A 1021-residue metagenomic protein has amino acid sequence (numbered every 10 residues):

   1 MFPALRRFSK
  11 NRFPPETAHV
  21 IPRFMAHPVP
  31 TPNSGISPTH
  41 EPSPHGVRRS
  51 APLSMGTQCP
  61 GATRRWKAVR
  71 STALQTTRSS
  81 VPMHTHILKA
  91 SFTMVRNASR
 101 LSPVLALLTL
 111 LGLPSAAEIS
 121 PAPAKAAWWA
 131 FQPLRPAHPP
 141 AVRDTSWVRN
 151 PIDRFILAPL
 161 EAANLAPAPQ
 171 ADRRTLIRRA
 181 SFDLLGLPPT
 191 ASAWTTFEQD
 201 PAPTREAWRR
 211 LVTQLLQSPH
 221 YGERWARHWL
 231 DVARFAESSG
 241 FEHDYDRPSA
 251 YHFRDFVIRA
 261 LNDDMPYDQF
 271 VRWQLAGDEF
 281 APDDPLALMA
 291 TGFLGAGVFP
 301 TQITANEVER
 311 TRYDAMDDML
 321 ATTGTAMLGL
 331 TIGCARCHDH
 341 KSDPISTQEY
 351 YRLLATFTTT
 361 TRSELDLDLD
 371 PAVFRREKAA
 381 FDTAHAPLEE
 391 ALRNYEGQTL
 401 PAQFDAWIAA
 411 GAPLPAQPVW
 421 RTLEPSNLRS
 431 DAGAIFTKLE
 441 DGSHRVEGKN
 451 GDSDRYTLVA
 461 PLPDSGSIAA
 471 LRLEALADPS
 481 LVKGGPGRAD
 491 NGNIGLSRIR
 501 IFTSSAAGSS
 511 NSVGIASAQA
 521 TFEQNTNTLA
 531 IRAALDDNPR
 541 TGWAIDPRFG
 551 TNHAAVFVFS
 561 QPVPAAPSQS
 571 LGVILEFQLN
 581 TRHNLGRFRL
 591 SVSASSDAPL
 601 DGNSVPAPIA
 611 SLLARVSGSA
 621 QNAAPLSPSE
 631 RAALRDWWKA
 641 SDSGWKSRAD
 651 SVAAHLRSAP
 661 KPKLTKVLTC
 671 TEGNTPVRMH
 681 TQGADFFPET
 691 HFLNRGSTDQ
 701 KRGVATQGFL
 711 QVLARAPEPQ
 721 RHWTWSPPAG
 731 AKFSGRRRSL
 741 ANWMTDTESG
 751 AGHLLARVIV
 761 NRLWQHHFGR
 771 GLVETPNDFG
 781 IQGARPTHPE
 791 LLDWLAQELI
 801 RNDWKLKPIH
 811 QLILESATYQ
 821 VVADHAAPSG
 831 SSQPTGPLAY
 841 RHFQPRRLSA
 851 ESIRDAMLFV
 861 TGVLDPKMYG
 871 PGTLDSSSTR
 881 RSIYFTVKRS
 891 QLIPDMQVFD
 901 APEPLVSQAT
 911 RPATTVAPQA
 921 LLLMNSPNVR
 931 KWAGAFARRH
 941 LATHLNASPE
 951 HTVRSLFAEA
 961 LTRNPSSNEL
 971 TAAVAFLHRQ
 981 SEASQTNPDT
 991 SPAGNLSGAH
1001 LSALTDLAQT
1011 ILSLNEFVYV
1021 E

Functional and structural regions predicted by a protein language model:
S102-G112: Bacterial N-terminal signal peptides
A116-P140, R227, N262-D263, D268 (+4 more regions): Post-cleavage N-terminal segment of exported redox proteins
R135-R149, G295, Q302-M316, T359-A406 (+6 more regions): Electron-transfer interface patches adjacent to heme c in soluble/periplasmic c-type cytochromes and di-/multiheme
S146-R174, R178, P188-H220, A236-W273 (+8 more regions): Primarily short, surface-exposed interaction patches in extracytoplasmic proteins
E279-T383, G602-A607, M896, Q908: Sequence context surrounding c-type heme c attachment/ligation sites in exported
A406-R455, P461, P479, R500-P567 (+3 more regions): Disordered, acidic Ser/Thr/Pro-rich linker "stalks" and the adjacent N-terminal cap of the next globular domain
D464-A470, A565-L571: Extended extracellular/luminal ectodomain segments enriched in beta-structured repeat modules
A475, L575-T581: Short beta-strand-plus-loop segments that form exposed binding edges in beta-rich domains
